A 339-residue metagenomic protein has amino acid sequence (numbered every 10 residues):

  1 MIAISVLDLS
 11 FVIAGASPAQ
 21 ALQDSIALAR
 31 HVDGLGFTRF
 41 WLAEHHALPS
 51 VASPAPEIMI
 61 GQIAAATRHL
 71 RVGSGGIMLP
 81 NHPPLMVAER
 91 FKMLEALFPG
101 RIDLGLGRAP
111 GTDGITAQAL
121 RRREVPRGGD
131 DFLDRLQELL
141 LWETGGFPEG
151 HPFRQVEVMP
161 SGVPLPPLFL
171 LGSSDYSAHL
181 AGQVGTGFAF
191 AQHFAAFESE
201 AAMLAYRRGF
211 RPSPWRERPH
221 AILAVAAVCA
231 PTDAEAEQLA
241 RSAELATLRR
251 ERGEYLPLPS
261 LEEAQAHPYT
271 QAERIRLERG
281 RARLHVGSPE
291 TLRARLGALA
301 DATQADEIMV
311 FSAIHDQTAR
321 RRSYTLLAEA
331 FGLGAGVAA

Functional and structural regions predicted by a protein language model:
M1-I4, F37-R39, T67-V72, L97-D103 (+5 more regions): Short, well-ordered coil/turn segments that N-cap beta-strands
M1-L70: N-terminal beta1-alpha1-beta2 module of alpha/beta enzyme domains
I2-P18, P80-G146, F188, A196: Flexible, glycine-rich active-site loops centered on histidine and acidic residues that chelate a metal or position
I4, V32, G36, E44 (+6 more regions): Conserved, mostly hydrophobic/aromatic
D8-Q23, I77-L85, G162-G172, A230 (+1 more regions): Active-site mouth loops of central-metabolism enzymes
A19-H31, S173-H179, T291-A298: Short, acidic/polar
V125-V158, E198-A305, A335-A338: An alpha-helical appendage that flanks or caps ligand/catalytic pockets
S174-F197, A202-M203: A conserved active-site cap/scaffold subdomain adjacent to cofactor or substrate pockets
